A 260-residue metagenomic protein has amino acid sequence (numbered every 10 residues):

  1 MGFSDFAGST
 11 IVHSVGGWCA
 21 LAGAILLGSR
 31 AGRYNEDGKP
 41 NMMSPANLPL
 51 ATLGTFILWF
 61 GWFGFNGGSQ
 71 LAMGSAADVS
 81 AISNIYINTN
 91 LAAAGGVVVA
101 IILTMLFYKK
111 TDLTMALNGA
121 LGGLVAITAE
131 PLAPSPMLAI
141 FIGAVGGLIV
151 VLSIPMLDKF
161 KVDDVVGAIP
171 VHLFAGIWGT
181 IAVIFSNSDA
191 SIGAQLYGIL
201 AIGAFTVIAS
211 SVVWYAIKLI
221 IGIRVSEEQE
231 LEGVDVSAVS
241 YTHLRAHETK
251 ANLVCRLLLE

Functional and structural regions predicted by a protein language model:
M1, S69-V79, A190-I192: Membrane-interface helix termini and inter-helical loops of multi-pass transporters
M1-G61, G67-G68: Glycine-rich, mobile lid/loop segments that gate access to catalytic sites or pores
G17-L21, I25, S29, T55 (+8 more regions): Transmembrane alpha-helical segments of multi-pass membrane transport proteins and ion-pumping complexes
S80-A81, I85, D189-A204: Structural signal for the N-terminal portions of transmembrane helices and their immediately preceding loop/interface
S83-A93, M137-A144: Structural signature of hydrophobic alpha-helical transmembrane segments
T111-A120, G167-I169: Cytoplasmic-side transmembrane-helix entry/capping segments in multi-pass membrane proteins
I223-Y241: Short, highly charged, low-complexity non-transmembrane loops/tails of multi-pass membrane proteins
T242-A251: Conserved small/polar residues in nucleotide/adenosyl-binding loops
